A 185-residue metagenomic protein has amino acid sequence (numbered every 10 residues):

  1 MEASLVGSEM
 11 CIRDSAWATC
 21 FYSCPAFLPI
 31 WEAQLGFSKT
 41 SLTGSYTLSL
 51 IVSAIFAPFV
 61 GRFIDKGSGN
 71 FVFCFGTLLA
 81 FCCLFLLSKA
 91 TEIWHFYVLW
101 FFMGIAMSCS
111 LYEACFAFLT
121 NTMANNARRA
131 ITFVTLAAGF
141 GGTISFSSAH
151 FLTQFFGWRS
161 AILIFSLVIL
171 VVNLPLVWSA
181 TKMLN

Functional and structural regions predicted by a protein language model:
M1-G7, I12: Single conserved hydrophobic/aromatic residue that forms the stacking wall/gate of nucleotide- or nucleobase-binding
Y22, L50-P58, G142-T143: Residue-level signature of mid-helix packing/kink "hotspots" within the transmembrane helices of 12-pass Major
P25-T40: Short amphipathic helix-loop junctions that connect adjacent transmembrane helices in Major Facilitator Superfamily/SLC
W31, M107-M123: Intracellular juxtamembrane helix-capping segments at the cytosolic ends of symmetry-related transmembrane helices
I55-I93: Conserved MFS/SLC helix-loop-helix module at the cytosolic interface between two early adjacent transmembrane helices
C83, W94-S110, T135: Hydrophobic core of transmembrane alpha-helices in multi-pass small-molecule transporters, especially MFS/SLC-type
A138-L184: Helix-loop-helix hairpin linking two adjacent transmembrane segments in secondary transporters
